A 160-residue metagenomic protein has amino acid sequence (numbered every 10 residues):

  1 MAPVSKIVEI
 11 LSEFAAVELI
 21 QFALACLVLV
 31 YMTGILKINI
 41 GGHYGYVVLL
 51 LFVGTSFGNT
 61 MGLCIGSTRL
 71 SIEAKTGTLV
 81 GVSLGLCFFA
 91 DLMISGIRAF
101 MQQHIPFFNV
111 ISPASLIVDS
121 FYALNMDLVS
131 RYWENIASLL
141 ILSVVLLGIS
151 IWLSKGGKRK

Functional and structural regions predicted by a protein language model:
K6-M32, F52, L140-S143: Selective transmembrane-helix segments that form parts of the transport pathway or gating/packing helices in multipass
L27, Y31-I35, F121-M126: Regular secondary-structure segments
V30-V48: Membrane-interfacial helix-loop-helix connectors in multipass membrane proteins
G42-K160: Membrane-spanning alpha-helical segments of multipass transporters and channels
